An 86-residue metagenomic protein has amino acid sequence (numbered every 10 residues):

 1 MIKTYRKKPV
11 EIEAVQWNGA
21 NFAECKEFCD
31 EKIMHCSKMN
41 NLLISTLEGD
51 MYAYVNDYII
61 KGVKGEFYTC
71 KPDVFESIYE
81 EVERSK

Functional and structural regions predicted by a protein language model:
M1-D50: N-terminal non-globular leader segments, chiefly Sec-dependent signal peptides
E48-K86: Short, compact, well-ordered microdomains
